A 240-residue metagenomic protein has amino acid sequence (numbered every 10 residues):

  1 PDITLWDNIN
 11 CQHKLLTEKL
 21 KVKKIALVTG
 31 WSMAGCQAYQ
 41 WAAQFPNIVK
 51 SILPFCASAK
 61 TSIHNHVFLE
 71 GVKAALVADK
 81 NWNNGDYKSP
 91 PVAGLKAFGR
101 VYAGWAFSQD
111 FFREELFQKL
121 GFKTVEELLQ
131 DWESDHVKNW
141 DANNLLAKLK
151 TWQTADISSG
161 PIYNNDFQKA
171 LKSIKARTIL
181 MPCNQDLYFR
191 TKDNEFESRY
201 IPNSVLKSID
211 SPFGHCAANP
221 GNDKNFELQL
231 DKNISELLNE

Functional and structural regions predicted by a protein language model:
W6-L27, C36-Q40, Q44-P46: Conserved acidic catalytic loop of the alpha/beta-hydrolase fold
V28-G30, F55: Short beta-strand immediately N-terminal to the catalytic nucleophile in serine-hydrolase-like folds
G30-S32, C183: Conserved alpha/beta-hydrolase "nucleophile elbow" surrounding the catalytic nucleophile
I48-D135: Alpha/beta-hydrolase-fold enzymes
D131, A147-A170: Active-site nucleophile elbow and catalytic-triad environment of alpha/beta-hydrolase enzymes
I174, L180-P182: Short beta-strand/loop motif that positions the catalytic acidic residue of the alpha/beta-hydrolase fold
L187-D193: Conserved alpha/beta-hydrolase "acid-adjacent" motif
E195-E240: Catalytic active-site module of serine/aspartate enzymes centered on a nucleophile-bearing elbow/loop
